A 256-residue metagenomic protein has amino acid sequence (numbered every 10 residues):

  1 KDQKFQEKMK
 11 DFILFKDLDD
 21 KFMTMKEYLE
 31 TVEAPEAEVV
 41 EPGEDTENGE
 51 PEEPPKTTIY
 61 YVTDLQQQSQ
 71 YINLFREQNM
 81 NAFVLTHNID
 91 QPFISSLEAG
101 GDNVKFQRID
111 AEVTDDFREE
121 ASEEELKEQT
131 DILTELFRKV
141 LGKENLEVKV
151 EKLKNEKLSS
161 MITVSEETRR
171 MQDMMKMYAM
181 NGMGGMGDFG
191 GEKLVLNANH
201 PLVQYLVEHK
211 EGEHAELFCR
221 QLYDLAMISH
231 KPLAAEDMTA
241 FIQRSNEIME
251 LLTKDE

Functional and structural regions predicted by a protein language model:
K1-E256: Conserved GHKL (Bergerat-fold) ATPase module
